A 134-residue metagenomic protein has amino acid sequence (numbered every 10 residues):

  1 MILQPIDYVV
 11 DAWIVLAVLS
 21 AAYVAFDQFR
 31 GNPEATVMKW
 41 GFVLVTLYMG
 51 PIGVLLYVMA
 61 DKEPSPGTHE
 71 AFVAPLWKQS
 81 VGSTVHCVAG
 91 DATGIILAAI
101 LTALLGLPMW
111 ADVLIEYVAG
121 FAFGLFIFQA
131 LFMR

Functional and structural regions predicted by a protein language model:
M1-R134: Alpha-helical membrane segments of multi-pass proteins
